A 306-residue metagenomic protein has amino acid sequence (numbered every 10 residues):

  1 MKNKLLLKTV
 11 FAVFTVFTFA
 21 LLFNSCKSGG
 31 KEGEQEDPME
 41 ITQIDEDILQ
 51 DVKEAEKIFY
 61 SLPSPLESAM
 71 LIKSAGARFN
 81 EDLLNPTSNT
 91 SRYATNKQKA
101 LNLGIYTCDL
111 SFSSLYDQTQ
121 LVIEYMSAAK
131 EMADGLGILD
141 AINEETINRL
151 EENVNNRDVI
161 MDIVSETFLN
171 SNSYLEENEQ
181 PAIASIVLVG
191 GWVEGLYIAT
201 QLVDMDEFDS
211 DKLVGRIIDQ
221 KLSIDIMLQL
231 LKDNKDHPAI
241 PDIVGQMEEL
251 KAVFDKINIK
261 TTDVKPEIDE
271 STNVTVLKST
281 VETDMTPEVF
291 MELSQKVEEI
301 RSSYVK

Functional and structural regions predicted by a protein language model:
K2-V13: Bacterial N-terminal signal peptides that target proteins for export
L21-S25: C-terminal motif of bacterial Sec signal peptides marking the signal peptidase cleavage site
K27-G30: Bacterial signal peptide processing site
E34-R149: N-terminal Sec/ER secretory leader and immediately downstream segment of secreted/extracellular precursors
A55, L103-Y106, L110, A129-M132 (+9 more regions): Amphipathic alpha-helices that form helix-helix packing interfaces
L110-D117, L136, D140, Y174-N178 (+6 more regions): Secondary-structure edge/capping motif, primarily at the C-terminal ends of alpha-helices and the immediately following
N156-V244: Extended amphipathic alpha-helical interaction segments
L230-K306: A cross-kingdom marker for long, charged
